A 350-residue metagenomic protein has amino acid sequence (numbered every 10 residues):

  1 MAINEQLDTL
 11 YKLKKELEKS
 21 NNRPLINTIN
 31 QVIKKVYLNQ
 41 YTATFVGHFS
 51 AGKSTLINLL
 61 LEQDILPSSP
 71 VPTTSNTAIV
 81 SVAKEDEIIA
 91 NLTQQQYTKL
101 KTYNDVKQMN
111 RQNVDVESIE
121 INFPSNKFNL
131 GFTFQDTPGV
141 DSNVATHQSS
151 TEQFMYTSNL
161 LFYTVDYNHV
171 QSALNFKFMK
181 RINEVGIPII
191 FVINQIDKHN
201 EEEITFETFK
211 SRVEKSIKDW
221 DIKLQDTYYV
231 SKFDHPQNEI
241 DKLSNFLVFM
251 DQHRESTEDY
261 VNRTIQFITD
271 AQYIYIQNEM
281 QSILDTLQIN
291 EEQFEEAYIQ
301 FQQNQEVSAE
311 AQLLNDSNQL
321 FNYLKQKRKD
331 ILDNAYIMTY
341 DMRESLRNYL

Functional and structural regions predicted by a protein language model:
A2-T44, E239, S244-L350: Extended helical scaffolds that flank P-loop GTPase cores
D8, I29-N30, K34-N262: Globular "head" domains of long coiled-coil molecular machines
